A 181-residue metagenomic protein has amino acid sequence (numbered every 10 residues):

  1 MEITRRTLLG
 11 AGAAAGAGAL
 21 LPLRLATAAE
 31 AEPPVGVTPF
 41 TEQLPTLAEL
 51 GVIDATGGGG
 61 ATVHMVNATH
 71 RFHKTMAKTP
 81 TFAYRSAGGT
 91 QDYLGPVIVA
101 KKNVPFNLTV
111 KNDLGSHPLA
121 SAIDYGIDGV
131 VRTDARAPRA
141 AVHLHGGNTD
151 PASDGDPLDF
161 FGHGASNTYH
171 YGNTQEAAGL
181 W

Functional and structural regions predicted by a protein language model:
I3-T168: N-terminal, post-signal-peptide metal-ligating segments of extracellular/periplasmic oxidoreductases, dominated by
G164-W181: A conserved hydrophobic secondary-structure block that centers on an alpha-helix together with its immediately flanking
